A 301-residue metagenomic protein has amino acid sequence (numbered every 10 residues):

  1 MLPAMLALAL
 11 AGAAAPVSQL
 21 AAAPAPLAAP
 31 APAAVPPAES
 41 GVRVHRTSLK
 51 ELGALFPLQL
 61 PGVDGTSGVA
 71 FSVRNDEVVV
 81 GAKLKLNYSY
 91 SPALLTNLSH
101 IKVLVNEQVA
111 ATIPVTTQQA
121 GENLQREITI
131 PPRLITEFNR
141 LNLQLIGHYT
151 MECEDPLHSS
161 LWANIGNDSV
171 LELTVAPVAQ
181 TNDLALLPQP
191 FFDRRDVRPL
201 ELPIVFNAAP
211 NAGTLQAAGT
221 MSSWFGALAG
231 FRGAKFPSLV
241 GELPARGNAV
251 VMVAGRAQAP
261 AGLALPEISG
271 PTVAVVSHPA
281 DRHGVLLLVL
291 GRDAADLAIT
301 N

Functional and structural regions predicted by a protein language model:
M1-P16: Sec-dependent N-terminal signal peptides
V17-N301: Solvent-exposed alpha-helical segments and adjacent loops that form catalytic or protein-interaction surfaces
